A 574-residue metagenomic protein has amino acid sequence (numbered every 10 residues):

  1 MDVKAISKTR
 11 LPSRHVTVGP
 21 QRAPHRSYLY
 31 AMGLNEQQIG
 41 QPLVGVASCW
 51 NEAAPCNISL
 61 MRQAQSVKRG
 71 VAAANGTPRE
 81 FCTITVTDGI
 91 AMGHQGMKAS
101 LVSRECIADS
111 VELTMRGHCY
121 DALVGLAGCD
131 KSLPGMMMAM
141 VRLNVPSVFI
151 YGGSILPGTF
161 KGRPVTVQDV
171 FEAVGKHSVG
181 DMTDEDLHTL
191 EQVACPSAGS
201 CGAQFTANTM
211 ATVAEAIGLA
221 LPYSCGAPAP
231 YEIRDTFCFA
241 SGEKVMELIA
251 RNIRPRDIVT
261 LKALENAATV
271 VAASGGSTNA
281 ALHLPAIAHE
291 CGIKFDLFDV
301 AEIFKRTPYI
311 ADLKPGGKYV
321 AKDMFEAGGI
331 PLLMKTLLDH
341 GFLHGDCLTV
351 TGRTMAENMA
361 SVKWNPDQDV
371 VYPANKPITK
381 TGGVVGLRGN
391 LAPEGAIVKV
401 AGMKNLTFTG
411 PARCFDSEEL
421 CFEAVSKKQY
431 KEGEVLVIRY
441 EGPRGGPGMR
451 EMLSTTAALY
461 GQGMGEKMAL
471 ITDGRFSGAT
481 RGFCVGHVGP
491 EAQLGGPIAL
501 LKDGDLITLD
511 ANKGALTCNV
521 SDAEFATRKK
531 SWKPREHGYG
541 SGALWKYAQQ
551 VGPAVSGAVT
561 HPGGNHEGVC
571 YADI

Functional and structural regions predicted by a protein language model:
D2-E52, C56-I58, Q63-C82, G89-I90 (+5 more regions): Catalytic or ion-coupling anion/metal-binding cores of large enzyme and transporter domains
V71, S110-T114: Glycine-rich, N-terminal phosphate-binding loop and its surrounding beta-alpha-beta segment
S100-D109: Glycine-rich, highly charged phosphate/nucleotide-binding loops
T114-M136, V148-Y151: A short, small-residue-rich loop immediately preceding and capping a beta-strand
